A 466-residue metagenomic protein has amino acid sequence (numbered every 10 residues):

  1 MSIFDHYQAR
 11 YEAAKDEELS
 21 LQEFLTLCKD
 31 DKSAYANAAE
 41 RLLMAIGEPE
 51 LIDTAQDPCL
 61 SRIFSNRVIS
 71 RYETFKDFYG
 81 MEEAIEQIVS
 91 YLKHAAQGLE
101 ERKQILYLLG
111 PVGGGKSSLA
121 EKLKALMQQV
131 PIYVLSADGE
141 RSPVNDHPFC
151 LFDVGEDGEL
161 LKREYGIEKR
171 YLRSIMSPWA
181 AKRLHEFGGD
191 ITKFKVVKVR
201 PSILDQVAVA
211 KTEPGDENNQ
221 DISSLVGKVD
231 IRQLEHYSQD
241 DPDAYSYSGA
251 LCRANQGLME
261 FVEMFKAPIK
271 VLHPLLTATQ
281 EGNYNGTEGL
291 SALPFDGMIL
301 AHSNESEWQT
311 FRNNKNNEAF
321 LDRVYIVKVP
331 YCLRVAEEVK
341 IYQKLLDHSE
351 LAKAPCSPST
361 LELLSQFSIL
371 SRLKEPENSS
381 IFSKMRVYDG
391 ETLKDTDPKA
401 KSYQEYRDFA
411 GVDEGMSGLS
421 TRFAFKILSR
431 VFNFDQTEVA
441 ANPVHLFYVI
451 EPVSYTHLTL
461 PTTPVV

Functional and structural regions predicted by a protein language model:
M1-I52: N-terminal accessory segments that target, anchor, or regulate ATP-driven/P-loop NTPase machines and associated
A34-L458: Conserved ASCE/P-loop NTPase catalytic core
H457-V466: Single conserved hydrophobic/aromatic residue that forms the stacking wall/gate of nucleotide- or nucleobase-binding
